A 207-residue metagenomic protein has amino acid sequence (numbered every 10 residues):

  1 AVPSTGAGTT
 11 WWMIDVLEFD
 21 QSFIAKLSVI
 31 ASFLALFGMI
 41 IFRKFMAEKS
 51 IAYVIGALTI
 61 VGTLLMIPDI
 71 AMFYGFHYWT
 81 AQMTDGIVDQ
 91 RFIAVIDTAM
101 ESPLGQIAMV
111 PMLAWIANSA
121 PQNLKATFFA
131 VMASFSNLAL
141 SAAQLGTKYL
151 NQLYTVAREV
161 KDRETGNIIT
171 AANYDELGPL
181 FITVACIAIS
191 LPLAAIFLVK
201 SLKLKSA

Functional and structural regions predicted by a protein language model:
A1-G6, M109: Conserved extracellular-gate-facing transmembrane-helix segments in secondary transporters
S4-K26: Short amphipathic helix-loop junctions that connect adjacent transmembrane helices in Major Facilitator Superfamily/SLC
Q21-S22, R91, A120-A133: Loop-to-transmembrane helix entry/capping segments in MFS-fold secondary transporters and related SLC/MFSD carriers
A35-A57, F76-H77, N151: Helix-to-loop junctions at the C-terminal end of transmembrane segments in multipass secondary transporters
Y53-P111: C-terminal transmembrane helical hairpin of 12-TM major facilitator-type secondary transporters
M72-F73, N173-A207: Multi-pass alpha-helical transporter architecture, strongest for 12-TM Major Facilitator/SLC carriers used
I107-P121, T127: Intracellular juxtamembrane helix-capping segments at the cytosolic ends of symmetry-related transmembrane helices
Y149-I189: A membrane-interface helix-boundary motif in multi-pass transporters
